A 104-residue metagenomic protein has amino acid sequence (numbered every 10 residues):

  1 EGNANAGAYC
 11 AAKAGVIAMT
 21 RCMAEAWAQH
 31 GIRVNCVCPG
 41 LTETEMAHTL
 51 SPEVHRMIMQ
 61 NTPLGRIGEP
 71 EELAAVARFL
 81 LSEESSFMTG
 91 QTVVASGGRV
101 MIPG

Functional and structural regions predicted by a protein language model:
E1, R78, T89-G104: Short C-terminal tail/terminal secondary-structure segment of NAD(P)H-dependent dehydrogenase/reductase domains
E1-A6, A11, A28, G104: Active-site "substrate specificity/gating" loop of NAD(P)-dependent dehydrogenases, especially the short-chain
A12, T20: Active-site helix of classical SDR
E25-Q29, S86: Alpha-helical segment proximal to the catalytic Tyr-Lys
C38-H48: Short, flexible catalytic-loop segment of classical short-chain dehydrogenase/reductase
H48-T62: A short C-terminal helix-loop "cap" of Rossmann-like NAD(P)-dependent dehydrogenase/epimerase domains
T62-L73: A conserved structural motif in NAD(P)-dependent oxidoreductases
L73-A74, L80: Non-catalytic, hydrophobic alpha-helical segments
